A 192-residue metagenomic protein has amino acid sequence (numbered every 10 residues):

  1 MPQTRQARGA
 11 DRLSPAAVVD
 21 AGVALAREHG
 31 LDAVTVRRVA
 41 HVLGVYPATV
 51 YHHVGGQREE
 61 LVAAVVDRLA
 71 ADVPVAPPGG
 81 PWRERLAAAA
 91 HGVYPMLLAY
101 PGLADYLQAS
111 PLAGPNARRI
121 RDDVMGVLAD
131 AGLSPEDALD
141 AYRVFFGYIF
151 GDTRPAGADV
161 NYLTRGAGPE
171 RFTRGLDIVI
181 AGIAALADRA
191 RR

Functional and structural regions predicted by a protein language model:
M1-P2, A158-R192: C-terminal peripheral helix-coil segments that are non-catalytic and often amphipathic
T4-S14: Short, Lys/Arg-enriched anionic-surface-contact patches
A17, A21-R58: Helix-turn-helix
A17, E60, A88, G92 (+6 more regions): Amphipathic alpha-helical interaction segments
V18-A26, V34, V65, L69 (+3 more regions): Short hydrophobic clusters on alpha-helical segments that form packing/core surfaces in small helical domains
A26, V54, L61-L69, S110-P111 (+2 more regions): Alpha-helical DNA-contacting segments of helix-turn-helix folds
P74-N116, P135, Y142-F145: Hydrophobic alpha-helical connector segments
R118-T164, I183-A187: Hydrophobic alpha-helical bundle segments that form small-molecule/ligand-binding pockets
